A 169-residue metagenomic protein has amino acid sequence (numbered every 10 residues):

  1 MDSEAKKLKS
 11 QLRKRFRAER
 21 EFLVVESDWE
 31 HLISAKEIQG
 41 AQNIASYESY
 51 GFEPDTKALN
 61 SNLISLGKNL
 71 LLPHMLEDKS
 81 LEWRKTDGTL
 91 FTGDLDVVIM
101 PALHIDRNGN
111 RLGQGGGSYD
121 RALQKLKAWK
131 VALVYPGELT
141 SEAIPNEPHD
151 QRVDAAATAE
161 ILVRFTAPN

Functional and structural regions predicted by a protein language model:
M1-D94: N-terminal active-site beta-alpha-beta segment that forms phosphate/nucleotide-binding and substrate-recognition loops
M1-Q11, A18-F22, G93-V98, D106-N110 (+1 more regions): Surface-exposed, charge/polar-rich loops and edge strands
F16, S46, L70, I99 (+2 more regions): A residue-level signal for conserved active-site and pocket-lining positions in enzyme catalytic cores
S49-F52, L103-R107: Short glycine-rich anion-binding loops that position phosphate/pyrophosphate groups of nucleotides and phosphorylated
S61, G113-Y119: Charged helix-capping and loop-helix junction motifs
D78-K85, N110-L112, L162-R164: Short, well-ordered strand-loop elements centered on a beta-strand within folded domains, enriched for acidic residues
T86, P101-H104: A structured binding-face within diverse protein domains that lines the active/interaction site
